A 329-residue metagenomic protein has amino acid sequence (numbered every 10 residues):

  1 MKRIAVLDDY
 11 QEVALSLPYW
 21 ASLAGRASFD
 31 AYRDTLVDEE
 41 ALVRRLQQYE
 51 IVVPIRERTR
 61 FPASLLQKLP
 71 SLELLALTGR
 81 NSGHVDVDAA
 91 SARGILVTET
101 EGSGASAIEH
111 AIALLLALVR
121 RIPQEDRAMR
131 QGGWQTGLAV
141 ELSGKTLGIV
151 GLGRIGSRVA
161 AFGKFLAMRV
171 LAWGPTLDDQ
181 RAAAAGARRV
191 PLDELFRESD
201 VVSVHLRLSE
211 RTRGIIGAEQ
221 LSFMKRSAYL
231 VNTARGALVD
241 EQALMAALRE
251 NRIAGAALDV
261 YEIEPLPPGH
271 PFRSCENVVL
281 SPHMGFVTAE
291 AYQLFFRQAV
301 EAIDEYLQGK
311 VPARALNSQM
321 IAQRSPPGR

Functional and structural regions predicted by a protein language model:
M1-I51, I55-R56, A167, Q323-R329: N-terminal glycine-/charge-rich "phosphate-binding" loop or analogous flexible N-terminal tail
R44-I51, P70-L72, E198-V202, K225-S227: Short acidic/histidine-rich motifs immediately flanking catalytic phosphotransfer sites in two-component signaling
Q48-D126, A139-V140: Phosphate/diphosphate ligand-binding glycine-rich loop within oxidoreductases
E57, R80, D200, L206-L208 (+2 more regions): Short glycine-/small-residue-rich Rossmann-like dinucleotide-binding loops
T59-L72, V87-A89, R211-L230, E241: Rossmann-fold NAD(P) dinucleotide-binding segment
R93, T100-T146, R154, R158-F165 (+2 more regions): Phosphate-binding beta-alpha-beta segment of Rossmann-like dinucleotide-binding domains, i.e., the NAD(P)
V97, S227-R329: Rossmann-like dinucleotide-binding domain for NAD(H)/NADP(H)
R121, G137-R226: Rossmann-like dinucleotide/phosphate-binding beta-alpha-beta segment
